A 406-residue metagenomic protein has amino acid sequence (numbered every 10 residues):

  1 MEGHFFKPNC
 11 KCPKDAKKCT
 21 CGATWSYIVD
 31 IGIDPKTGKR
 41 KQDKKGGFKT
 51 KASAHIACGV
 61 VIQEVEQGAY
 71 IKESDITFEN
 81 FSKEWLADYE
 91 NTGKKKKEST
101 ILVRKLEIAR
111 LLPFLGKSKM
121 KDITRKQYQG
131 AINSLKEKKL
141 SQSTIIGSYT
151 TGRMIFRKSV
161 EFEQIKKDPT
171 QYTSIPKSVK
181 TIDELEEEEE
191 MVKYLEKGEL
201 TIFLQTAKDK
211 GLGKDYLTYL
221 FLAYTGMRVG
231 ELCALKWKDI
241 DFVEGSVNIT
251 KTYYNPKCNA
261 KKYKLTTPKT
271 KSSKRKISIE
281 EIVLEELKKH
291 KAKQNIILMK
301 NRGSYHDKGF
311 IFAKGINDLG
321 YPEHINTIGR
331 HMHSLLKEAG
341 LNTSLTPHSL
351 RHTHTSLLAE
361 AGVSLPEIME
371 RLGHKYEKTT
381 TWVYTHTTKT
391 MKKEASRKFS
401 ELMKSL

Functional and structural regions predicted by a protein language model:
M1-I76, N80-A87, N91-T92, G130 (+1 more regions): Basic/aromatic DNA-contact patch characteristic of tyrosine site-specific recombinases
T50-K51, S74, L86-Q164, G211-L212 (+2 more regions): N-terminal core-binding DNA-recognition domain of tyrosine site-specific recombinases/integrases
I146, T150, E161, I165 (+4 more regions): Basic, Lys/Arg- and aromatic-enriched nucleic-acid-binding interface segment
E161, L220, Y224-E231, T327-E338 (+2 more regions): C-terminal catalytic core of tyrosine-transesterase DNA break-rejoin enzymes
E187-V192, K208-K210, K264-K274, K314-I325 (+2 more regions): Short, contiguous acidic/charged loop-to-helix segments that flank catalytic cores in large enzymes
E244, N255-K257, K262-K274, E281-V283 (+3 more regions): C-terminal secondary-structure termini that scaffold catalytic or DNA-interacting sites
S246-N248, L265-K289, H306-M332: C-terminal catalytic core of Y-nucleophile DNA break-rejoin enzymes
Y253, L372-R397: Catalytic-site neighborhood detector that most strongly recognizes the C-terminal catalytic loop/helix of tyrosine
